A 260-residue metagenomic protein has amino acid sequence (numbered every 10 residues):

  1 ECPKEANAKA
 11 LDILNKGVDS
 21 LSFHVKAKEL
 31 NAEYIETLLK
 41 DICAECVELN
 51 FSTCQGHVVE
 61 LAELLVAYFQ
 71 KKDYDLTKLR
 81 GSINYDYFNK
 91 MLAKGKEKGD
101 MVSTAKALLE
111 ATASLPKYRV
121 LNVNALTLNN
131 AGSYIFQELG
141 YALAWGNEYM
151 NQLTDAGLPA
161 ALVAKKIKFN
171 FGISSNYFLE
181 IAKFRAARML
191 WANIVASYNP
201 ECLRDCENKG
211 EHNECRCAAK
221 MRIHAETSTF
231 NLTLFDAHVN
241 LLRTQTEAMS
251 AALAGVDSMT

Functional and structural regions predicted by a protein language model:
E1-N176, E180, C206-K209, C217 (+2 more regions): Catalytic alpha/beta active-site cores
Y149-Q152, L190-I194: Short, well-ordered amphipathic alpha-helical segments that serve as non-catalytic structural scaffolds within diverse
T154-G157, V195, N199: Structural motif corresponding to the C-terminal cap of alpha-helices
E180-A192: Extended amphipathic alpha-helical segments enriched in small hydrophobics
N193-Y198, N213, R222-L232, E247-T260: Structured mid-domain segments that build the active-site/substrate or prosthetic-cofactor binding neighborhood
E211, L234-A237: Non-transmembrane, aqueous-exposed alpha-helical and coiled segments at domain scale
A237-E247: Short, hydrophobic/aliphatic alpha-helical segments
